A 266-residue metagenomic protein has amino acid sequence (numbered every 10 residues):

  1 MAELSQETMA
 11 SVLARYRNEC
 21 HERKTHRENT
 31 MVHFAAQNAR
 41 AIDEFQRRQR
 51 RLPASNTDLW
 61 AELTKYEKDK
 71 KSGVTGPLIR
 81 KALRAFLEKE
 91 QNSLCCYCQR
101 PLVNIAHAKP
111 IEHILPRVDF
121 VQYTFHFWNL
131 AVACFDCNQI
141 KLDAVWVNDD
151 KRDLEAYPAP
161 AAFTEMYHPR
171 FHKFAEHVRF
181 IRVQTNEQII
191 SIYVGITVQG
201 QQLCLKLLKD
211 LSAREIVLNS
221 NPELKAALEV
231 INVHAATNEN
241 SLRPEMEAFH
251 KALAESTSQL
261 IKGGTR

Functional and structural regions predicted by a protein language model:
M1-A54, L59, V147, R170 (+1 more regions): Class I S-adenosyl-L-methionine
M1-N18, E22, S191-R266: C-terminal, charged low-complexity interaction regions
N29-S93, F120-T124: Short, charged surface segments at domain edges that flank catalytic/cofactor-binding sites
P77-K81, P110, P160-T164: Glycine-rich, flexible loop segments associated with nucleotide phosphate handling
N92, F127-N129, K173-H177: Extracellular structured ligand-interaction cores
Y97-V132, K141-A156: Histidine-centered nuclease catalytic patch
F135: Conserved active-site neighborhood of enzyme catalytic/cofactor-binding cores
N138-H234: Domain-exit/linker segments immediately C-terminal to small folded modules
